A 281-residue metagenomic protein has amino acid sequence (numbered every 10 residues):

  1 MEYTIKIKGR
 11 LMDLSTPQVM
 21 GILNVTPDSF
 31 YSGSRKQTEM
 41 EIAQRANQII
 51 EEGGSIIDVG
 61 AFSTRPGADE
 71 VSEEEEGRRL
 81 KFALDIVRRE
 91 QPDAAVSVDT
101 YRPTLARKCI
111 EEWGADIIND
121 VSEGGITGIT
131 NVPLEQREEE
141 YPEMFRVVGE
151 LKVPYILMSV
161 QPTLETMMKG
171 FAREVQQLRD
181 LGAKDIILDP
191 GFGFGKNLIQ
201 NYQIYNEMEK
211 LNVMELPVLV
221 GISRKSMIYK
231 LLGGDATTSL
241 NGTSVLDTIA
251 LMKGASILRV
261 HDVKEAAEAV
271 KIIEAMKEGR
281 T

Functional and structural regions predicted by a protein language model:
M1-T26, E278-T281: N-terminal amphipathic alpha-helix/helix-capping segment at the start of soluble metabolic enzymes
I7-K8, Y31-Q48, T64-R89, S97 (+2 more regions): Active-site-adjacent loop and "lid" segments of alpha/beta metabolic enzymes
P17-M20, D185, P217: Structural motif
L23, G53, I118: Conserved hydrophobic/aromatic pocket- or pore-lining residues that grip, position, or stack substrates in active sites
Q44-G60: Catalytic domains of carbohydrate-active enzymes, especially glycoside hydrolases
G191: Conserved Motif II region of HX4D acyltransferases
